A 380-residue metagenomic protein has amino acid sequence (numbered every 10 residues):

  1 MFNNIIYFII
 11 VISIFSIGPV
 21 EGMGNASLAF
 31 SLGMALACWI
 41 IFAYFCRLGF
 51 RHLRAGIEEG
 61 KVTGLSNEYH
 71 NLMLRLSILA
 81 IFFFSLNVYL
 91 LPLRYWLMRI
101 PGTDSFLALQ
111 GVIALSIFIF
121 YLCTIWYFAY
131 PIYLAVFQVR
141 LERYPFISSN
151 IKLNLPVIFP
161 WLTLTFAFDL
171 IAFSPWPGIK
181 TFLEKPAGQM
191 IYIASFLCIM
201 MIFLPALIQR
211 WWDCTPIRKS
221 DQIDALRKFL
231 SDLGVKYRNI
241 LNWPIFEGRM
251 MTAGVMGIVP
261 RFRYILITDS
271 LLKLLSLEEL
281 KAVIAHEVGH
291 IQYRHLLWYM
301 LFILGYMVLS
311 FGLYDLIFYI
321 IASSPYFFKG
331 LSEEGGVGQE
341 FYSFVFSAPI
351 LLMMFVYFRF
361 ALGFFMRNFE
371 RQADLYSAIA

Functional and structural regions predicted by a protein language model:
F2-E334, V356-A380: Polar-ligand-bearing catalytic/cofactor-coordination segments of membrane-embedded or membrane-tethered inner-membrane
E334-M354: Generic long, charged, amphipathic alpha-helical segments
